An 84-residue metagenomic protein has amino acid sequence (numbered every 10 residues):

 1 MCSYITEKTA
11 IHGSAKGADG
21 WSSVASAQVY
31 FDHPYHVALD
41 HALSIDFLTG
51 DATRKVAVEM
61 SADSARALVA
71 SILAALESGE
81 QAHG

Functional and structural regions predicted by a protein language model:
M1-G84: Positively charged, low-complexity terminal tracts and the immediately adjacent first secondary-structure elements
